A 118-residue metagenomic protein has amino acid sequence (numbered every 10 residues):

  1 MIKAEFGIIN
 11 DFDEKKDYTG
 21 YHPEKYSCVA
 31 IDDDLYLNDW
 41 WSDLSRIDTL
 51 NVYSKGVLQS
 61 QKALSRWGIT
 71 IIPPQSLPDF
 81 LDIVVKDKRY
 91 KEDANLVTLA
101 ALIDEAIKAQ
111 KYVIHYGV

Functional and structural regions predicted by a protein language model:
M1-A109, V118: Acidic (Asp/Glu-rich) sequence patches and key acidic residues that form negatively charged surfaces used
I114: Conserved GNAT acetyl-CoA-binding A-motif
